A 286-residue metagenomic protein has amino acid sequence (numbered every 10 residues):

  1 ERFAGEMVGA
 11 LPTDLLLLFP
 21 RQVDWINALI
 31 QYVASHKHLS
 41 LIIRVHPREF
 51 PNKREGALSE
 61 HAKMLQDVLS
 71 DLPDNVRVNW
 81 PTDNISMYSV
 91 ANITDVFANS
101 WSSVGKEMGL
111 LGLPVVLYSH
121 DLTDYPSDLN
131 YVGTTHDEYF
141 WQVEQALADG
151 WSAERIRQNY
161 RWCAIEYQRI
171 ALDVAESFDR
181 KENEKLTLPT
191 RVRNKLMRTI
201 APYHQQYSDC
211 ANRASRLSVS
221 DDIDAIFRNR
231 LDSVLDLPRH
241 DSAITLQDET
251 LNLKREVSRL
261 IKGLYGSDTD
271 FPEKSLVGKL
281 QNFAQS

Functional and structural regions predicted by a protein language model:
E1-Q66: Conserved catalytic-core segment of nucleotide-activated headgroup transferases in glycan assembly
R2, A28, Y32-H36, I93 (+3 more regions): Generic, well-ordered alpha-helical scaffold segments in large soluble proteins
V23, K63-V68, I85, F97 (+1 more regions): Ligand-binding pocket scaffold of soluble enzyme catalytic domains
S40-I42, R77, V116: A structural signal for isolated positions on well-ordered beta-strands in alpha/beta enzyme cores
A62-P81: Nucleotide-activated donor-binding/catalytic signature segment of Leloir-type glycosyltransferases, i.e., the conserved
R77-W80, N130-Q142: Short acidic-hydrophobic, aromatic-tinged amphipathic segments that line or gate anion-handling sites
T82-L129: A donor-sugar binding/catalytic signature common to diverse glycosyltransferases and related nucleotide-sugar
D137-S286: C-terminal amphipathic helix plus adjacent low-complexity, charged tail appended to glycosyltransferase catalytic
